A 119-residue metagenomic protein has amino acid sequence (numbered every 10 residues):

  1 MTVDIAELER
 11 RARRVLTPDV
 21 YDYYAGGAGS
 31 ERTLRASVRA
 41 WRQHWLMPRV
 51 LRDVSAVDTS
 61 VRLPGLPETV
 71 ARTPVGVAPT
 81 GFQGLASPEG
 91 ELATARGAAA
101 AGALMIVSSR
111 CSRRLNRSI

Functional and structural regions predicted by a protein language model:
M1-P67, A71: An N-cap/entry alpha-helix motif that binds or orients negatively charged groups
T17, V77, A98: Conserved, mostly hydrophobic/aromatic
R42, A95-A99, I119: Surface-exposed amphipathic alpha-helices with a cationic face
L66, A100, L115-I119: Acidic (Asp/Glu)-rich catalytic clusters
T73, T94-A103: A short, Lys/Arg-enriched amphipathic alpha-helix followed by its capping loop at the start of a domain
V75-A78, A103-V107: Hydrophobic faces of well-ordered beta-strands that scaffold small-molecule active sites in alpha/beta enzyme cores
A78-P88: Active-site mouth loops of central-metabolism enzymes
A86-E91, V107-I119: Active-site-adjacent beta->alpha loops and helix N-cap segments on the catalytic face of soluble alpha/beta enzymes
